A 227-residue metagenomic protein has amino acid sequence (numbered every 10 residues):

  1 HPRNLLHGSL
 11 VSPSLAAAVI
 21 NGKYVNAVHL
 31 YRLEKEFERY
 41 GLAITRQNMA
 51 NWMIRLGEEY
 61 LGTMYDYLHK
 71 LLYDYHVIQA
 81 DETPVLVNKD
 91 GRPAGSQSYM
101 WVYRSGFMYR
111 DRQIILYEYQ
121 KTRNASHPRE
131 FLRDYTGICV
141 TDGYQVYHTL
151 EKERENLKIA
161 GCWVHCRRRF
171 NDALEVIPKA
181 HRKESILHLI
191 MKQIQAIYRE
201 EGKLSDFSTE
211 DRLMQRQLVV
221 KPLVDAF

Functional and structural regions predicted by a protein language model:
P2-F227: Catalytic center-proximal scaffold of phosphoryl-transfer enzymes
